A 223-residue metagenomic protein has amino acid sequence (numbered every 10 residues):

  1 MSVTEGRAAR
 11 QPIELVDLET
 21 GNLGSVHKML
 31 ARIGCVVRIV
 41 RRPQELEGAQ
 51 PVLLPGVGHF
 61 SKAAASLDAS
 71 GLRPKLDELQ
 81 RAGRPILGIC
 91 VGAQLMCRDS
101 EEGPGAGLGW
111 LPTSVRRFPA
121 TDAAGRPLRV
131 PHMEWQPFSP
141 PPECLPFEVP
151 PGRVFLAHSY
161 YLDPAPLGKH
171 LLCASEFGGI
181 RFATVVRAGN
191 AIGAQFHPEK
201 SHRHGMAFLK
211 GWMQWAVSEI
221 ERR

Functional and structural regions predicted by a protein language model:
A9-E14: Extreme N-terminal starter segment of soluble prokaryotic enzymes
V37-G48: Short acidic low-complexity segments
L46-G56: Short acidic/histidine-rich motifs immediately flanking catalytic phosphotransfer sites in two-component signaling
G58-H132: Cysteine-nucleophile active-site neighborhood
R98-F177: Pocket-forming structural segment of enzyme catalytic cores
V149-P151, R187-I192: Beta-strand-turn-beta hairpins that frame and shape the catalytic cleft of phosphate-ester-processing enzymes
I180-R187: Short, surface-exposed beta-strand/loop micro-motifs that present aromatic residues
A191-R223: Acyltransferase
